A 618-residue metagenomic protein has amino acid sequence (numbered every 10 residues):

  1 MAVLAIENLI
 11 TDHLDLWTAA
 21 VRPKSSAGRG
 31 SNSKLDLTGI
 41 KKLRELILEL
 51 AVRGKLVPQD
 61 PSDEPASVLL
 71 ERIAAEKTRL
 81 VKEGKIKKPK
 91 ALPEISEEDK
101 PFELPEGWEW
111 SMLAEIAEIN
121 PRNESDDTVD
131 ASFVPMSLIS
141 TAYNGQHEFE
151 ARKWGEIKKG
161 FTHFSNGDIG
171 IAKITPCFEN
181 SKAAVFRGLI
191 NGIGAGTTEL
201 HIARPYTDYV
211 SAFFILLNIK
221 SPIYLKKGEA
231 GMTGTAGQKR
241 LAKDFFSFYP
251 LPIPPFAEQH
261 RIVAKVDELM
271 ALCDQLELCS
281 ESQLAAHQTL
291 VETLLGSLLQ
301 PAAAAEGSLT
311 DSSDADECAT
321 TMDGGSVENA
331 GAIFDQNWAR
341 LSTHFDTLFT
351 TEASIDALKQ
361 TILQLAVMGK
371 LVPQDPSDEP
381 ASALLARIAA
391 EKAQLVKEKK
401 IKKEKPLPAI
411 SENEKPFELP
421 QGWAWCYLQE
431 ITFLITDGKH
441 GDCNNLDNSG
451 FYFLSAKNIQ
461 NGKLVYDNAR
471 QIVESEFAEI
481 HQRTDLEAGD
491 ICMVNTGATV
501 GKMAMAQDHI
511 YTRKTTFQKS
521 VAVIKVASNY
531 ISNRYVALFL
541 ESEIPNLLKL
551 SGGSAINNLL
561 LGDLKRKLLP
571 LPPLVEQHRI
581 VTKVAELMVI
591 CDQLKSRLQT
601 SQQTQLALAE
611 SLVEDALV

Functional and structural regions predicted by a protein language model:
M1-H13, L35-L37, L50-A51, F102-S111 (+12 more regions): Proline-centric
L4, H13, A20-S33, L37 (+14 more regions): Non-catalytic DNA-recognition/assembly elements of restriction-modification systems
S26-G28, P58-E64, K85-S96, D126-V134 (+8 more regions): Short coil/turn segments at secondary-structure boundaries
E64-S67, Q288, E379-A383: Terminal amphipathic helices with adjacent charged low-complexity linkers/tails
I95-S96, E109-G145, I157-G160, K173-N180 (+7 more regions): Low-complexity, Lys/Gly-biased intrinsically disordered segments
M136-E150, I193-G194, N458-I472, K514-T515: Short, basic/aromatic beta-hairpin or loop at an interaction surface
G160-K220, A230-A236, A242-F245, S455-A456 (+4 more regions): A short beta-sheet element
G307, S312, E317-A319, D323-G325: Short, low-complexity intrinsically disordered segments enriched in A/P/G/S/L with frequent Arg, especially at protein
